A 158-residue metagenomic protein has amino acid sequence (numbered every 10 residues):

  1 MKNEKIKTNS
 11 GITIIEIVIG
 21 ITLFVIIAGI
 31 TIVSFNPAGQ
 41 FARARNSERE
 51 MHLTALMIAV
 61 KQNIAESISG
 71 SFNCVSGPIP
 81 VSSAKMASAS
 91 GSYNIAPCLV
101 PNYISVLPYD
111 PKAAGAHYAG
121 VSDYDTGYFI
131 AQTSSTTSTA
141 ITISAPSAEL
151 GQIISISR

Functional and structural regions predicted by a protein language model:
M1-I12: N-terminal leader/signal peptides at the extreme start of proteins
I12-T22: N-terminal signal-anchor/signal peptide hydrophobic helix marking the start of the first transmembrane segment
L23-A44: C-terminal juxtamembrane segment of a hydrophobic transmembrane alpha-helix
V33-N36, T54, I58-V81, S105-A113: Alpha-helix exit/C-cap motif
A42-L53: Membrane-proximal amphipathic alpha-helices that sit immediately adjacent to an N-terminal transmembrane/signal-anchor
A44, N63-V100: Short, glycine/small-hydrophobic-rich surface segments
S105, H117-R158: Short, surface-exposed interaction loops/tails
